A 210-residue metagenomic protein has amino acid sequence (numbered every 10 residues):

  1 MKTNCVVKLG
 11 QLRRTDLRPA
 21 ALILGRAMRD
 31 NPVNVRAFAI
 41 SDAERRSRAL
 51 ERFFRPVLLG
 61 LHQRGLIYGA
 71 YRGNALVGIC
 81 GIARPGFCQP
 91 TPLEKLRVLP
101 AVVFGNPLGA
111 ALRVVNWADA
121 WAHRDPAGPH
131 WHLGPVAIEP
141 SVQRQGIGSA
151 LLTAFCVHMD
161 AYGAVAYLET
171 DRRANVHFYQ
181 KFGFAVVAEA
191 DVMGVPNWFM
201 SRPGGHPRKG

Functional and structural regions predicted by a protein language model:
M1-R18, L22, R26: Conserved N-terminal entry element of GNAT/NAT acetyltransferase domains
R48-G69, G128-H132: A short helix-loop-beta-strand connector motif used in the catalytic cores of GNAT acetyltransferases and, in some
Q63-C80, E139: Conserved beta-hairpin
L76-A137, Q143: Conserved acyl-donor/pantetheine-binding loop and adjacent beta-alpha core of acyl/acetyltransferases and related
P129-W131, H158-D171: Conserved GNAT acetyl-CoA-binding A-motif
I138, R144-V157: Conserved acetyl-CoA-binding loop-helix of GNAT-fold acetyltransferases
S149, A161-Y162, R172-E189, M193-P196: Conserved active-site alpha-helix within GNAT-family acetyltransferase domains
A164-R173, V192-G210: C-terminal "cap" of GNAT-fold acetyltransferases
